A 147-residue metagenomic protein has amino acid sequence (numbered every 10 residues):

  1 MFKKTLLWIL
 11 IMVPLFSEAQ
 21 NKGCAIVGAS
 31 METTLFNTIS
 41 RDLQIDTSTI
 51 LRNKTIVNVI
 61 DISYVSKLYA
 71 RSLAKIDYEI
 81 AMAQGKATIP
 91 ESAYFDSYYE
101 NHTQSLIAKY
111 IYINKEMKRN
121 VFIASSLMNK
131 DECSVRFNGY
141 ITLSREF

Functional and structural regions predicted by a protein language model:
K4-V13: Sec-dependent N-terminal signal peptides
Q20, Y99-H102, Y140-F147: Exposed acidic/polar residues on beta-strands and adjacent loops within beta-sheet cores, strongest in beta-propeller
Q20-I80: N-terminal secretory signal peptides
T47-I50, S105, V135-F137: A broad structural signal for short, well-ordered beta-strand segments within beta-sheet-rich domains
Y64-D131: Mid-chain, structured segments of secreted extracytoplasmic proteins
S125-F147: A short, surface-exposed interaction/processing loop segment used at functional sites
